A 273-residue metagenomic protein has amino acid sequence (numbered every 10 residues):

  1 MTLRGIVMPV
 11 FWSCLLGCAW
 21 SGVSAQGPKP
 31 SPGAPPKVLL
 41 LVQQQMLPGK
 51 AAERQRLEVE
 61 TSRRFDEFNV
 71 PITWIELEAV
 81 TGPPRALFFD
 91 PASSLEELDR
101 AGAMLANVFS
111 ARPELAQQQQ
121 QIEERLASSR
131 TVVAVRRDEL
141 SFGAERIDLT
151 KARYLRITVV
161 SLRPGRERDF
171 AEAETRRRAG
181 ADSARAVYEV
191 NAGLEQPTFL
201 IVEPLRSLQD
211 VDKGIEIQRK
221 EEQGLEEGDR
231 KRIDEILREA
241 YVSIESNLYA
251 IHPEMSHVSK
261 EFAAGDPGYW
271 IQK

Functional and structural regions predicted by a protein language model:
M1-M8: N-terminal secretory signal peptides that target proteins for export/translocation
R4, C18, G22-S24: Residue-level detector of intrinsically disordered, flexible termini and proteolytic processing junctions
M8-A19: Bacterial N-terminal signal peptides
G22-K273: Short S/T/G/P-rich N-terminal loop/turn motif that feeds into the first structured element of a domain
